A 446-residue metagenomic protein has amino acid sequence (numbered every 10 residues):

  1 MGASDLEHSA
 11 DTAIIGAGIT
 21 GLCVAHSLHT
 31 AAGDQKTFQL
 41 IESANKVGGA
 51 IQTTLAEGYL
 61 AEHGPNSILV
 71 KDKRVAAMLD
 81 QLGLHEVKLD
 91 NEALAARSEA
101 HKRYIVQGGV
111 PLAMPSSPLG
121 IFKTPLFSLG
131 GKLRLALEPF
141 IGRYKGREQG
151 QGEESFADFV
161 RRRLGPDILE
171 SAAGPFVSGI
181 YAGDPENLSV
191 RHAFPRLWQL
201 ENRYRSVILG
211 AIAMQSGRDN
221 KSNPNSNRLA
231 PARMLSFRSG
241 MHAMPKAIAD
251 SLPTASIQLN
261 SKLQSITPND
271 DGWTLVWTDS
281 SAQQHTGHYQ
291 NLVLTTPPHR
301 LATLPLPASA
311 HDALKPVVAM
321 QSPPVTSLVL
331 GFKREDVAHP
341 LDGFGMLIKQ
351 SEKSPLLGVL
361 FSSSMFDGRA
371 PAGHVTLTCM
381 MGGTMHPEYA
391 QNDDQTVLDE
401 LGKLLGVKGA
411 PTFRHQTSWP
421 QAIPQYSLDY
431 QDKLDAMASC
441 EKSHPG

Functional and structural regions predicted by a protein language model:
G2, L6-E7, A31, L259-L377 (+2 more regions): Mid-domain catalytic core of redox enzymes that form a hydrophobic substrate pocket/lid adjacent to a catalytic redox
G2-D5, A10, P115-L119, L341-G343 (+1 more regions): Conserved flavin/dinucleotide-binding core of flavoenzymes
T12-I14, F38: Conserved hydrophobic helix-helix packing surfaces used for dimerization/oligomerization
A17-G18: Glycine-rich Rossmann-fold phosphate-binding loop(s) that bind the pyrophosphate of adenine dinucleotide cofactors
G21: N-terminal Rossmann-fold NAD(P) dinucleotide-binding loop
H29-A56: Glycine-rich FAD pyrophosphate-binding loop
E57-R147: Dinucleotide-binding Rossmann-like beta1-alpha1 core, especially the glycine-rich loop that anchors the ADP
H101, L137-I266, G272: Active-site/ligand-binding neighborhood in enzyme catalytic cores
